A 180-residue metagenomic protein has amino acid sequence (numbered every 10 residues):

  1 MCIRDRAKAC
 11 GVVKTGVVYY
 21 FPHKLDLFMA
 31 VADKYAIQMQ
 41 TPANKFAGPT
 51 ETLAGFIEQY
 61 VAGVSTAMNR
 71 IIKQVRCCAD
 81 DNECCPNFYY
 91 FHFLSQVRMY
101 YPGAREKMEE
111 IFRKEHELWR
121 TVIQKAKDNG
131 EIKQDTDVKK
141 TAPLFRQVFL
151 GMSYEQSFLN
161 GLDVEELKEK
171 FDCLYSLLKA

Functional and structural regions predicted by a protein language model:
M1-I37: Helix-turn-helix
P22-D26, A30, A47-E51, S95 (+3 more regions): Residues in soluble alpha-helical coiled-coils and helical-bundle/repeat scaffolds
K24, V31, Y35, M39 (+5 more regions): Hydrophobic/aromatic residues within well-ordered alpha-helical segments
A30, N44-C85, V138, A142-F145: Hydrophobic alpha-helical connector segments
P42-F46, L94, V148-E155: Solvent-exposed, amphipathic alpha-helical segments
A62-Q74, E117, T121-D128, P143-A180: C-terminal peripheral helix-coil segments that are non-catalytic and often amphipathic
N82-H92, R98, P102-D128, K140: Amphipathic alpha-helical packing segments from all-alpha helical-bundle domains
